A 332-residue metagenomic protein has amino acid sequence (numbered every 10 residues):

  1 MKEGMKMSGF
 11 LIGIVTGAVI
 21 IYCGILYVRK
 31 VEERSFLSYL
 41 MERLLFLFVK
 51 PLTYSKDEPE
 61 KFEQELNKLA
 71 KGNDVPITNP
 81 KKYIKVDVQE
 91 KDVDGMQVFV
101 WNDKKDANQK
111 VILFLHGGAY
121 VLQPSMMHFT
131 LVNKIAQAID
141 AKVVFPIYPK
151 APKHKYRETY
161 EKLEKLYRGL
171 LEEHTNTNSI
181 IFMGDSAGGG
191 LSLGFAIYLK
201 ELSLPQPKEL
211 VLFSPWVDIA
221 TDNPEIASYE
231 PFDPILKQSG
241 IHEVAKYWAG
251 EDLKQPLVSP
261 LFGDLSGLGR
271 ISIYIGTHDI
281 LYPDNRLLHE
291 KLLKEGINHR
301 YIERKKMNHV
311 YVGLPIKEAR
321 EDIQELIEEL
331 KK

Functional and structural regions predicted by a protein language model:
M1-M7, S239, K332: Intrinsic disorder/low-complexity segments enriched in polar/small residues
E3-K104: A glycine/proline-hinged amphipathic helix-loop "lid/cap" segment that gates access to hydrophobic ligand pockets
C23, Y27-V28, E32, E90 (+2 more regions): Alpha/beta-hydrolase superfamily serine-hydrolase fold, recognizing
